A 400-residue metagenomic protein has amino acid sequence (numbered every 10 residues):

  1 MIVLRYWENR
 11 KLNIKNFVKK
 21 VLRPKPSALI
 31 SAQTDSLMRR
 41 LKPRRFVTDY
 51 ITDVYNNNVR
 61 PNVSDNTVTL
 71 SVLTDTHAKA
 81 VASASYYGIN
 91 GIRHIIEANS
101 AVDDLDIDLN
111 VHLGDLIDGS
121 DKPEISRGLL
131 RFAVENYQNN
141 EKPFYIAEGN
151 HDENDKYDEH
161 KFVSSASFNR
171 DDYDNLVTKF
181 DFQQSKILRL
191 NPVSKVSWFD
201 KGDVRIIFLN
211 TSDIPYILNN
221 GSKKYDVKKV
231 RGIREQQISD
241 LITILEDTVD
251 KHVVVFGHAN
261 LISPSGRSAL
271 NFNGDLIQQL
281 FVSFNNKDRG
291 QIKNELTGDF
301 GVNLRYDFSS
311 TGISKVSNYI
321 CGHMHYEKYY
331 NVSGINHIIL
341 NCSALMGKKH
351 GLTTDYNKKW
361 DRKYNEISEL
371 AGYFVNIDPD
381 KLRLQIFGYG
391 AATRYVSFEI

Functional and structural regions predicted by a protein language model:
M1-L29: Boundary detector for helix-to-coil junctions that initiate low-complexity/charged tails
K25-E124: N-terminal active-site segment of His-dependent metallophosphoesterases
Y50-N58, D121-D240, Q279, S283-K287 (+6 more regions): Extended active-site neighborhood of metal-dependent phosphoesterases/phosphodiesterases
T67-A80, D203-I217, F256-H258, I335-C342 (+1 more regions): Active-site-proximal beta-strand elements of phosphoester/diester hydrolases
L70-V72, N110-H112, I146, V255 (+1 more regions): Residue-level marker for buried hydrophobic side chains located in beta-strands that build the well-ordered beta-sheet
D75, G114-D115, G149-N150, H258 (+1 more regions): Active-site glycine-centered loops adjacent to acidic/histidine catalytic or metal-binding residues that shape
I96-L109, Q138, R205-I207, N219-N336: His/acidic metal-ligating clusters that form di-metal
Y364-G372, N376-I400: Acidic, His/Gly-rich catalytic cores of divalent-metal-dependent hydrolytic chemistry
